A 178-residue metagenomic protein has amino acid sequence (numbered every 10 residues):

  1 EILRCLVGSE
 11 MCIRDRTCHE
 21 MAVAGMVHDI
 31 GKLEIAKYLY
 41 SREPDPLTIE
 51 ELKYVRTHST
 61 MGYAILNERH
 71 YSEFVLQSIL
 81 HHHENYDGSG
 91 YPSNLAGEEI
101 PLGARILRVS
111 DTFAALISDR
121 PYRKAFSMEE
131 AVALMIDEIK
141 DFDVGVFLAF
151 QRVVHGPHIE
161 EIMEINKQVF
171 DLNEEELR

Functional and structural regions predicted by a protein language model:
E1-G8, I13: Single conserved hydrophobic/aromatic residue that forms the stacking wall/gate of nucleotide- or nucleobase-binding
R14-R178: Metal-dependent catalytic cores of enzymes that make or break cyclic nucleotides and related phosphoester linkages
